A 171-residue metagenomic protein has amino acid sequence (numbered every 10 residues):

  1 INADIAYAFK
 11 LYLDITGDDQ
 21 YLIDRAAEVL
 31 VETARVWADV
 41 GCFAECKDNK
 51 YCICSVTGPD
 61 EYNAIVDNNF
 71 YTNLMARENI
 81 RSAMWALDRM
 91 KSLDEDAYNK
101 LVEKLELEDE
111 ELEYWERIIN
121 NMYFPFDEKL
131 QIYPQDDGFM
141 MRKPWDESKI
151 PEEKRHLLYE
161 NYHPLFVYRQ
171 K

Functional and structural regions predicted by a protein language model:
I1-C42, T72-N73, I80-L87: Aromatic-rich carbohydrate-recognition surfaces in CAZymes
D24, D67, F166-V167: Short, solvent-exposed segments of well-ordered alpha helices
A26, S55-V56, D94: Conserved alpha/beta enzyme-core scaffolds, especially Rossmann-like or related mixed alpha/beta domains that build
G41-T57: Flexible glycine/proline-rich, aromatic-decorated loop/lid segments
I53-N68: Acidic/His metal-coordination segments adjacent to aromatic residues that form catalytic metal sites in metalloenzymes
T72-D96, K100, E116: A conserved active-site cap/scaffold subdomain adjacent to cofactor or substrate pockets
R81, K100-K171: Active-site core of glycosidic bond-cleaving carbohydrate-active enzymes
